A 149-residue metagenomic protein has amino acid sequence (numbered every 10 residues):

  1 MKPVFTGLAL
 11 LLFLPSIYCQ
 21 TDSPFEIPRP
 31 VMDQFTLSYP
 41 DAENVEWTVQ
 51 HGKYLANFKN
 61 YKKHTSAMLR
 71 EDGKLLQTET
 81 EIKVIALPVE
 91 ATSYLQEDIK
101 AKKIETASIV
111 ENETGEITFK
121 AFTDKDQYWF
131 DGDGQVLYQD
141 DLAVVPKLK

Functional and structural regions predicted by a protein language model:
M1-F25: Bacterial Sec-dependent N-terminal signal peptides
D22-E43, K83-A107: Short, non-transmembrane alpha-helical segments in secretory-pathway proteins
R29-K63: N-terminal targeting signals for Sec/Tat export/insertion, comprising classic cleavable signal peptides
A42, H64-A67, E81, D126-Q127: A structural detector for short beta-strand units
Q50-Y54, N112-I117: Short acidic/glycine-enriched loop/turn segments that link adjacent beta-strands
A56, I117-D126: Conserved histidines in hydrophobic membrane contexts and catalytic metal-binding motifs
T65-L76, Y128-D141: A short, surface-exposed beta-strand/turn
L76-L87, V136-K149: A short, surface-exposed interaction/processing loop segment used at functional sites
